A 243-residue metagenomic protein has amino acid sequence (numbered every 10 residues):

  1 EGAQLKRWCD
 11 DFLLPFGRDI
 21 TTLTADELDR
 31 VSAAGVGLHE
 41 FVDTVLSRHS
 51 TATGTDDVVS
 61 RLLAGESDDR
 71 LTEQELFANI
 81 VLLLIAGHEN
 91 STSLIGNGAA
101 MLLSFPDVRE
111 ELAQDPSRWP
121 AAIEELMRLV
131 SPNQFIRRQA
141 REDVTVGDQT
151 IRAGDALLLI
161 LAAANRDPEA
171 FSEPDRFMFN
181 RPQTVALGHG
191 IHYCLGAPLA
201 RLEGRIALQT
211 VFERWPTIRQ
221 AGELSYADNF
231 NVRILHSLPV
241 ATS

Functional and structural regions predicted by a protein language model:
E1-S243: Cytochrome P450
